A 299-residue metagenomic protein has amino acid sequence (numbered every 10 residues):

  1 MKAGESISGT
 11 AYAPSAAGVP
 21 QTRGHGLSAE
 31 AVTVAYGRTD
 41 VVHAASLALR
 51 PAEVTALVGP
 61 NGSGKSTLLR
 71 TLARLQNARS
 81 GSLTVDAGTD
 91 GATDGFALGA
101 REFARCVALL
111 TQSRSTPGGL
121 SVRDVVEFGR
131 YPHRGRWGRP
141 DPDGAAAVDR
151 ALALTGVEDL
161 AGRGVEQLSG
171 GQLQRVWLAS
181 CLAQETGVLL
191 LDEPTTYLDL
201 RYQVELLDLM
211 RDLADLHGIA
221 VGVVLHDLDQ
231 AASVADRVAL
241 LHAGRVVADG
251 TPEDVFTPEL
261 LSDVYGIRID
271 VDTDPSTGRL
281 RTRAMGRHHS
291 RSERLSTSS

Functional and structural regions predicted by a protein language model:
V58-P60: The feature captures the beta-strand-to-loop junction immediately N-terminal to the Walker
A73: Helix-to-loop junction immediately C-terminal to a conserved catalytic motif
S82-E102: ABC ATPase NBD Q-loop/coupling interface
E127, P142-L160: Conserved ABC ATPase "signature" region
L189-E193: Catalytic Walker B motif of ABC-type/P-loop ATPase nucleotide-binding domains
S262-S299: ABC ATPase nucleotide-binding domains
